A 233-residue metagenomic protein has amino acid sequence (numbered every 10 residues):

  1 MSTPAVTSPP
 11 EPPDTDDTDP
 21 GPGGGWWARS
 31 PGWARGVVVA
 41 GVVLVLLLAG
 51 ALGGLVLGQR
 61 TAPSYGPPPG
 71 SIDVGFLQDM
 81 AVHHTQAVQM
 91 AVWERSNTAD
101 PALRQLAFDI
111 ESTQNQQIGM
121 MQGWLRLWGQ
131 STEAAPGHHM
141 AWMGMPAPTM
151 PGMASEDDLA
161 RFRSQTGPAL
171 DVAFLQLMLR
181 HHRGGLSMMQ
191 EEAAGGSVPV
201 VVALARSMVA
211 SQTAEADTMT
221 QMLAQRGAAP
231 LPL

Functional and structural regions predicted by a protein language model:
M1-P20: N-terminal intrinsically disordered, acidic low-complexity segments at the extreme N-terminus
P4, G24-L233: All-alpha RGS (Regulator of G-protein Signaling) helical domain and cognate RGS-like helical scaffolds
